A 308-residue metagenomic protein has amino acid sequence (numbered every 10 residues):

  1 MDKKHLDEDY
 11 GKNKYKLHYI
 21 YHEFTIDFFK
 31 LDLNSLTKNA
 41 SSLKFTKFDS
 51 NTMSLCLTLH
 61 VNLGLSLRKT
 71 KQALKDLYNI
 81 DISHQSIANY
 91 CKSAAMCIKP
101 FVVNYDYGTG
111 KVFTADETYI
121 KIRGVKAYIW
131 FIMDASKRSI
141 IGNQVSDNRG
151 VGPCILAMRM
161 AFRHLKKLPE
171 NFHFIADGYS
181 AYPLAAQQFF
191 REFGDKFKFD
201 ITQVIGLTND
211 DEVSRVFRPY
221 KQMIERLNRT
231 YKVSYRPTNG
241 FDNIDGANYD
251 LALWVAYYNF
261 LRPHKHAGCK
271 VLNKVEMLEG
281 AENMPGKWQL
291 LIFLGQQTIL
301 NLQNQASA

Functional and structural regions predicted by a protein language model:
M1-V61, N79-S83, G108: Basic, short loop/linker segments at the boundary and entry of helix-turn-helix/winged-helix-like folds
K4, Y10-G11, G178-Y179, P183-F241: Helix-centered, glycine/charged polyanion-binding patches within enzymatic domains that contact phosphate-containing
L67-I80: DNA-recognition alpha helix
D81, N89-G108: Short, basic alpha-helical nucleic acid-contact segments in DNA-binding proteins and DNA transaction factors
K92-S93, N143-K167: Active-site beta-loop-alpha junctions of metal-dependent nucleic acid enzymes, especially the RNase H-like/DDE
G108-I122, F131-M133: Two-metal-ion RNase H-like nuclease active-site motif
P237-A308: C-terminal domain-tail junction helix/linker
